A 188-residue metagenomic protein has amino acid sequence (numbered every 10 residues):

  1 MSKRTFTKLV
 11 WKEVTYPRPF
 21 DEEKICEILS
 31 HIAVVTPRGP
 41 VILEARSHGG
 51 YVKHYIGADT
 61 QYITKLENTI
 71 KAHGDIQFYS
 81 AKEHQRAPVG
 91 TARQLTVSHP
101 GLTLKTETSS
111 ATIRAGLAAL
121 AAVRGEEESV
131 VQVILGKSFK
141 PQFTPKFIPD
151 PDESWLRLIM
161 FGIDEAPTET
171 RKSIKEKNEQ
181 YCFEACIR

Functional and structural regions predicted by a protein language model:
M1-R188: Extended, folded cores of ATP/NTP-driven motor/assembly subunits in large transport and secretion machines
